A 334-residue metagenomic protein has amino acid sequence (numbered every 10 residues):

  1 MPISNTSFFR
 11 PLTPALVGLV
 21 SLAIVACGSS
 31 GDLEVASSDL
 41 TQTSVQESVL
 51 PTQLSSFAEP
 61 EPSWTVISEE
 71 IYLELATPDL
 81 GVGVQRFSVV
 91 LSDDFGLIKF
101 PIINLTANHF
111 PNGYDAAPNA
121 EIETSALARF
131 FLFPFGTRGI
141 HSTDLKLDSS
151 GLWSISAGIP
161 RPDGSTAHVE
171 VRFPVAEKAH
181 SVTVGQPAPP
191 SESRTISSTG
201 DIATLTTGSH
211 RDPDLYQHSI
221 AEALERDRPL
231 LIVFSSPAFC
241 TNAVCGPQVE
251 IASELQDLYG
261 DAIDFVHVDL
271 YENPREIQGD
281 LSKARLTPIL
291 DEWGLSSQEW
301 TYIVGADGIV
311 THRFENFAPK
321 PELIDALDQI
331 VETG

Functional and structural regions predicted by a protein language model:
P2-L16: Bacterial N-terminal signal peptides that target proteins for export
A23-A26: C-terminal motif of bacterial Sec signal peptides marking the signal peptidase cleavage site
G28-G31: Bacterial signal peptide processing site
L33-I202: Contiguous segments within soluble domain cores/interaction surfaces
A179-V184, P189, T195-G200, I309-G334: Thiol-/selenol-based redox modules, centered on thioredoxin-like and closely related oxidoreductase domains
D201-T206, D212, I220-T241: Short active-site neighborhood of thiol/selenol oxidoreductases, capturing the structured segment around
N242-Y259: Typically the conserved alpha-helix immediately C-terminal to a functionally engaged Cys/Sec in thioredoxin-like
L270-Q298, Y302-V310, D328-Q329: Thioredoxin-like thiol-disulfide oxidoreductase module
